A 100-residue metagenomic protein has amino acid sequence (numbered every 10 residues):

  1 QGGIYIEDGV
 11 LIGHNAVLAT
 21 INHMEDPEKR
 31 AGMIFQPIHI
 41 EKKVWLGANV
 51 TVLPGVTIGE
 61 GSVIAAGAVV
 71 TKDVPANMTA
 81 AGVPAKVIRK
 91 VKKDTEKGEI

Functional and structural regions predicted by a protein language model:
Q1-T57, V83-P84, R89-I100: Flexible, glycine/small-residue-enriched loop-and-beta-strand segment within the central core of proteins
E7-N15, G61, A65-G67, N77: Outer-envelope exported proteins of Gram-negative bacteria
A48-K72: Beta-rich strand-turn-strand
P75-P84: Acidic, glycine-centered active-site loop in nucleotide-sugar glycosyltransferases
